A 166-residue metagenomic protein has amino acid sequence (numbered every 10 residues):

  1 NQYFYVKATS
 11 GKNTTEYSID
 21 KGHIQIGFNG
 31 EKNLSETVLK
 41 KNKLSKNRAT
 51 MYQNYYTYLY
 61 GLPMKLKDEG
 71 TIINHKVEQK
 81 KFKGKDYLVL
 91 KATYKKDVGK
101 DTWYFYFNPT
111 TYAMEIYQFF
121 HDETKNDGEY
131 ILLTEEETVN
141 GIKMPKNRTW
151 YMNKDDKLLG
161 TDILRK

Functional and structural regions predicted by a protein language model:
N1, V6-A8, A49-T50, T57 (+4 more regions): Bulky hydrophobic/aromatic packing residues
N1-K40, E78: N-terminal mature ectodomain segment of secretory-pathway/periplasmic proteins
Q2, N13, G22, K76 (+3 more regions): Residue-level marker for the onset of beta-strands and adjacent loop->beta junctions in well-ordered domains
N13-T15, N54, V139-I142: Short, surface-exposed linear segments at secondary-structure transitions and domain or protein termini
G22-E31, K40-M51, L158-K166: Catalytic loop of the DD-peptidase/beta-lactamase superfamily, centered on the K-T-G motif and neighboring
G27, K81-F82, T138: A general beta-strand register signal
L34-D101, H121-D127: Flexible, processing/modification-adjacent segments and terminal tails in exported/periplasmic/extracellular proteins
D86-K166: Gly/Pro-enriched, hydrophobic low-complexity segments that function as extracytoplasmic propeptides/linkers
